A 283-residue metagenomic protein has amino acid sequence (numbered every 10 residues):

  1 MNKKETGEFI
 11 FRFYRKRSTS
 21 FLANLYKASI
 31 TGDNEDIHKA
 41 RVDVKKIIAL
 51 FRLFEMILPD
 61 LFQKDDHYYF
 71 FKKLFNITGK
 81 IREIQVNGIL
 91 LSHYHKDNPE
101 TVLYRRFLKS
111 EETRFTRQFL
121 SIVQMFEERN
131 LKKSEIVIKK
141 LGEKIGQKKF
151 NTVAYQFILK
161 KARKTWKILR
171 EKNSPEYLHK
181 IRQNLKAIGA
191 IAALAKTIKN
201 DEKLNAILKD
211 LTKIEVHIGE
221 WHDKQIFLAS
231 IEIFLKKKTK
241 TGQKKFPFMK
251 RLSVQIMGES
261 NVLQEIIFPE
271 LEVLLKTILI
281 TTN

Functional and structural regions predicted by a protein language model:
M1-N283: Function-determining surface determinants
